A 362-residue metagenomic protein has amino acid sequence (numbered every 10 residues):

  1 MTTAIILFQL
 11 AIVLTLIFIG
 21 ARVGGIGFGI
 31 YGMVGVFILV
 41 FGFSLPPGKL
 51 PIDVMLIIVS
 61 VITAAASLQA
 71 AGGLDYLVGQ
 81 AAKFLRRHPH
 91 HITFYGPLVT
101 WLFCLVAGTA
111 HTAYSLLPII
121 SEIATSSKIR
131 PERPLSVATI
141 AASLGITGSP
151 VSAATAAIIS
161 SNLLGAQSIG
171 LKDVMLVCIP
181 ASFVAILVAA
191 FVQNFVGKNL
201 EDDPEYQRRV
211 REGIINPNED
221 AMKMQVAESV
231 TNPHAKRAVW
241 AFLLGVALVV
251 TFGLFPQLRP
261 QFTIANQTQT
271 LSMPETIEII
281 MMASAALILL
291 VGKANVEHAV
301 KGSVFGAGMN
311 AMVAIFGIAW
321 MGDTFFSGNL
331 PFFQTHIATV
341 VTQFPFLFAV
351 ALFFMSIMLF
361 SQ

Functional and structural regions predicted by a protein language model:
M1-A65, E205-F325: Hydrophobic transmembrane alpha-helices of multi-pass small-molecule transporters
Q9-I12, L98, V174, I280-A283 (+1 more regions): Transmembrane alpha-helical segments of multi-pass small-molecule transport proteins
L16, T100-F103, G145, A181-A189 (+1 more regions): Alpha-helical transmembrane segments of multipass membrane proteins
I19-A21, Y31-V34, V40-F41, L45-I129 (+2 more regions): Membrane-embedded alpha-helical segments and adjacent helix-loop junctions characteristic of multi-pass solute
Q69, F195, N199, F255 (+2 more regions): Juxtamembrane transmembrane-helix termini
S121-P217, K223-A238: Membrane-core helix-loop-helix motifs of multi-pass transport proteins
S160-L164, P260-Q269, Q334-V340: Membrane-interfacial helical/loop segments at transmembrane boundaries in membrane proteins
